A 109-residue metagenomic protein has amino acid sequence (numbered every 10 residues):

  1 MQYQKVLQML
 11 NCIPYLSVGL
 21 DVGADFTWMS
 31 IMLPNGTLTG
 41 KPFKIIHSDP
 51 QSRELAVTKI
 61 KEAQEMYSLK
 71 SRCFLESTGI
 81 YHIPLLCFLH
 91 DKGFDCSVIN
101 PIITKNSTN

Functional and structural regions predicted by a protein language model:
M1-N109: Phosphate- and other anionic-substrate recognition elements at nucleic-acid/protein interfaces
